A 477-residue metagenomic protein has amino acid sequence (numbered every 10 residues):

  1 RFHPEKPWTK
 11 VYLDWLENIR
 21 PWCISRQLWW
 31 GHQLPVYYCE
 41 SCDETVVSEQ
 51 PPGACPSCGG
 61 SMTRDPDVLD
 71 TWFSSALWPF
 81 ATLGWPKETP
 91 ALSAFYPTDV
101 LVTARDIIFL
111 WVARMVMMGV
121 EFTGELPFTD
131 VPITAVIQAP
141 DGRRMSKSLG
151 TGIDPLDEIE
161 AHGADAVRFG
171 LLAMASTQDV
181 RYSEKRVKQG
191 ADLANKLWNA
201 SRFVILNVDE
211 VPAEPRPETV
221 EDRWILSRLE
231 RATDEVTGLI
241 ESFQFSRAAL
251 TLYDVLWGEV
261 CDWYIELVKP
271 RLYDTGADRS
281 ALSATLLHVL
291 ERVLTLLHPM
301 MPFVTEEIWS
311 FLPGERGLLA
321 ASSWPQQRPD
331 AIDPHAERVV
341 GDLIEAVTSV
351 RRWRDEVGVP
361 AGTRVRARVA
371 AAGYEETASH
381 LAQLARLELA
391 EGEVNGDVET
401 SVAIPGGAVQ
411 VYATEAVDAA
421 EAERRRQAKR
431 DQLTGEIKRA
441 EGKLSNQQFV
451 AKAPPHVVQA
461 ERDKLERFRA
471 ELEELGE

Functional and structural regions predicted by a protein language model:
F2-W8, P97-I107: The substrate-binding groove and active-site-proximal loops of carbohydrate-active enzymes, especially glycoside
T9, D14-F73, L77, E121-A164 (+1 more regions): Feature 926 captures the class I aminoacyl-tRNA synthetase adenylation module centered on the KMSKS loop
T82-K87: Cytochrome P450 core scaffold surrounding the K-helix E-X-X-R motif and the conserved "meander" helix-loop region
L92-T103, A281, A331: Short, conserved non-catalytic motifs in the polymerase core
L101-I108, G119, L296-H298: Conserved catalytic-core segments centered on acid/base and nucleophilic motifs
R105-I108, E158-E160, D165-L172: Aromatic-rich carbohydrate-recognition surfaces in CAZymes
D106, A113-T123, L252: Alpha-helical support elements that line or immediately flank enzyme active sites and cofactor-binding pockets
S176-T177: Transmembrane helix-loop junctions at the membrane interface of multipass transporters and ion channels
